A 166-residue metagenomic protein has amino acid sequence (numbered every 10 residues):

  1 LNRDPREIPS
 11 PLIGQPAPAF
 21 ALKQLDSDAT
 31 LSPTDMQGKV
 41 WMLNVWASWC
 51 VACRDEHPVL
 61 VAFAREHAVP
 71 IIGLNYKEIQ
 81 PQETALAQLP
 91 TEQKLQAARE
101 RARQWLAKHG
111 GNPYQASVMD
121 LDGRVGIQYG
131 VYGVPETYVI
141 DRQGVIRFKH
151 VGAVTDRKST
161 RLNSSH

Functional and structural regions predicted by a protein language model:
L1-A21: N-terminal targeting signals for export/organelle localization
F20-M42: A short beta-strand-turn-helix
K39-W41, W46-W49, E78, G133 (+1 more regions): Short pre-active-site segment immediately N-terminal to redox-active cysteine/selenocysteine motifs in thiol-based
V45-A62: Conserved redox-active cysteine motifs that mediate thiol-disulfide chemistry, especially di-cysteine Cys-X(1-2)-Cys
I72, L89-Q143: Short, internal strand/loop/helix patches that form the active-site neighborhood or redox-interaction surface
R147-H150: Short beta-strand in the C-terminal region of the ABC ATPase nucleotide-binding domain
A153-D156: A short acidic/small-residue loop/turn micro-motif
K158-H166: Conserved small/polar residues in nucleotide/adenosyl-binding loops
